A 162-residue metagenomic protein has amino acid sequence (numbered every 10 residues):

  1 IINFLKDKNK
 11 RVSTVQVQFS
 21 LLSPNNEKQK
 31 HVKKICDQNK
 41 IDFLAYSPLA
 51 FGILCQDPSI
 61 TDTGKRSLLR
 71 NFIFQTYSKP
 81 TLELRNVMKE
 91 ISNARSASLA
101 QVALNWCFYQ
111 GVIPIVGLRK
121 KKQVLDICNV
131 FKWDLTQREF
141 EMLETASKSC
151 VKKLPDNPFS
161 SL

Functional and structural regions predicted by a protein language model:
I1-L162: Beta/alpha (TIM)-barrel catalytic core signal, keyed to glycine-rich beta->alpha loops juxtaposed to Asp/Glu that bind
